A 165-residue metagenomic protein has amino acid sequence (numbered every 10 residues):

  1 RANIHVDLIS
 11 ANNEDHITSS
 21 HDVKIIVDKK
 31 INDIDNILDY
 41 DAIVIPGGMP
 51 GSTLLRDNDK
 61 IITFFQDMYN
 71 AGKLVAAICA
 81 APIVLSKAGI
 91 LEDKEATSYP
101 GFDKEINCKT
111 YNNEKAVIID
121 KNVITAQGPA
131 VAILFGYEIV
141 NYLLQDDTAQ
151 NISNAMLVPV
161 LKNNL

Functional and structural regions predicted by a protein language model:
R1-S10, K29-K30, I34-L165: Active-site-adjacent pocket-lining segments in enzyme domains
D7-D28: N-terminal beta-loop-helix "entrance" segment that forms/cooperates in small-molecule cofactor or anionic ligand
